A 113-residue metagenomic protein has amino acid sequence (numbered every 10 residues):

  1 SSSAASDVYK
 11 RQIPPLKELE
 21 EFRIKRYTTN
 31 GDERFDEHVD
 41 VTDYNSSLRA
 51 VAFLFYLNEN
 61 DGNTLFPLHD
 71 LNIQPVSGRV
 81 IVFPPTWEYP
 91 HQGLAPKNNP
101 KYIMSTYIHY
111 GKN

Functional and structural regions predicted by a protein language model:
S1, L16, E33, S47-R49 (+1 more regions): Residue-level preference for beta-strand/loop junctions
S1-Y9: Single conserved hydrophobic/aromatic residue that forms the stacking wall/gate of nucleotide- or nucleobase-binding
I13-G31: Acidic, glycine-rich loop-and-strand cores that form catalytic or ligand-binding grooves in diverse globular domains
E20-I24, F53-F55, M104-I108: A structural signal for short, well-ordered beta-strand segments
K25-N45: Conserved short histidine dyad/triad with adjacent acidic residue
R26, D43-D61: Short, conserved beta-strand element in jelly-roll/cupin
R49, E59-N113: Catalytic core of Fe(II)/2-oxoglutarate
